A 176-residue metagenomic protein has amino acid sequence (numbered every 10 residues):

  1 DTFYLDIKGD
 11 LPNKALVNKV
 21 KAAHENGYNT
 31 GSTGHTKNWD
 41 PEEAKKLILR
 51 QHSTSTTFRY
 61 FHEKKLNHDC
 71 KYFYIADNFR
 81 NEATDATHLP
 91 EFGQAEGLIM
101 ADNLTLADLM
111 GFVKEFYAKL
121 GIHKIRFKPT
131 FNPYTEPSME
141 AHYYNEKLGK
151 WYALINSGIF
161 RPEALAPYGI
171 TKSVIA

Functional and structural regions predicted by a protein language model:
D1-A176: TRNA-recognition modules of translation machinery and tRNA-sensing kinases, especially anticodon-binding
